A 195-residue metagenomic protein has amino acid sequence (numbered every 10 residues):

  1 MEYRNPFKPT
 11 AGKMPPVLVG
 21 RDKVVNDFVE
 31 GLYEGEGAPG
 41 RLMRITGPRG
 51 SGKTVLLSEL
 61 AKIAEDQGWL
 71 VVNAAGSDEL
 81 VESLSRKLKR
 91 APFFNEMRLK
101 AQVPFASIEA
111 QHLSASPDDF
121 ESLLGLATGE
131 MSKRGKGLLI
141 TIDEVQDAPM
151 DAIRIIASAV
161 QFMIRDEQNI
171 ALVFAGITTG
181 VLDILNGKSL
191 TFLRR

Functional and structural regions predicted by a protein language model:
M1-R41, K87-R90, R165: A short, basic N-terminal segment
G37-E59: Walker A/P-loop nucleotide-binding motif
G40-R44, L70-V71, G137-L139, A171: Residue-level preference for the first positions of well-ordered beta-strands
G50, S77-V81, D147, I177-L182: Conserved nucleotide-binding/hydrolysis micro-motifs of P-loop NTPases
S58-L80: Conserved catalytic segments around the Walker B and adjacent sensor/switch elements of P-loop NTPase domains
Q67-L70, Q168-I170, F192-R195: Short glycine-/polar-rich loops that comprise or flank the Walker A/P-loop and associated switch/sensor motifs
R86-S132, K136: Conserved Walker-type P-loop NTP-binding/catalytic site
S114-G180, N186-S189: Conserved Walker B catalytic segment
